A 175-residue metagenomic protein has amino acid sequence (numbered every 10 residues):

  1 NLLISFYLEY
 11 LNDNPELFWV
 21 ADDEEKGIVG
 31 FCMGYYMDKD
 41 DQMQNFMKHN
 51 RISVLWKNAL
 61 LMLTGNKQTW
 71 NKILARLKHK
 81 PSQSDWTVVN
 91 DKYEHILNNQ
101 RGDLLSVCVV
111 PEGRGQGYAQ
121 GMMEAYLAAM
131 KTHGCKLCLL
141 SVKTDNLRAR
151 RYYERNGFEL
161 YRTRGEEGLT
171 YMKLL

Functional and structural regions predicted by a protein language model:
N1-E9: Short, basic/aromatic recognition patches
L8-V20, Y36-Q44, D103: A short helix-loop-beta-strand connector motif used in the catalytic cores of GNAT acetyltransferases and, in some
V20, K26-Y36, D91, D103-C108: Conserved beta-strand in the GNAT
D40-R101: Conserved acyl-donor/pantetheine-binding loop and adjacent beta-alpha core of acyl/acetyltransferases and related
Q100-G102, M130-S141: Conserved GNAT acetyl-CoA-binding A-motif
L105-R114, L139-R150, E166-L175: Conserved beta-strand-loop-alpha-helix junction that forms the acyl-donor binding cleft
S106-V109, G115-A129, R151-R155: Conserved acetyl-CoA-binding loop-helix of GNAT-fold acetyltransferases
E154-R162: Conserved acetyl-CoA-binding loop of GNAT-fold acetyltransferases
